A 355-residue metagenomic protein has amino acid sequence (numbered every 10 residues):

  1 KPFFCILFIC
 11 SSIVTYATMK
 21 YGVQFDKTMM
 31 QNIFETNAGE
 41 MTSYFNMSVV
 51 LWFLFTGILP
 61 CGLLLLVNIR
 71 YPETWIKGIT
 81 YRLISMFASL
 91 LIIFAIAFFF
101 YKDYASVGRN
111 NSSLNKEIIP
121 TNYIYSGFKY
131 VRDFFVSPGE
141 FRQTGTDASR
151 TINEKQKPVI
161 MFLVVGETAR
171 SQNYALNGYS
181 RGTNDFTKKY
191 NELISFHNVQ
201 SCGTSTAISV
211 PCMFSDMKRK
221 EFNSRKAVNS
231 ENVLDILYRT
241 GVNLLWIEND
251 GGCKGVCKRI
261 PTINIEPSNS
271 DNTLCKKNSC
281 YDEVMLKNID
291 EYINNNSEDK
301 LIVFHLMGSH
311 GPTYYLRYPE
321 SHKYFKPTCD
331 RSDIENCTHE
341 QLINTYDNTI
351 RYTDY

Functional and structural regions predicted by a protein language model:
K1-K116: Transmembrane and membrane-interface helices of multi-pass, inner-membrane envelope-modifying transferases
F3, Q31-N32, N177, N223 (+1 more regions): Short, charged/polar micro-motifs that form catalytic or ligand-binding hotspots
I6, M41, D147-T151, T338: Hydrophobic alpha-helical segments with strong N-terminal bias
T15, Y125-K129, N348: Short, hydrophobic/amphipathic alpha-helical patches that form generic packing surfaces within helical domains
N32, T36, S205-C212, Y352: Generic alpha-helical secondary structure signal
A97-L163, T168-R331: Active-site-proximal alpha/beta segments of enzymes that process anionic O-linked groups
K287-E291, C329-Y355: A long, amphipathic alpha-helix that forms part of the scaffold/cap immediately adjacent to metal-dependent active
